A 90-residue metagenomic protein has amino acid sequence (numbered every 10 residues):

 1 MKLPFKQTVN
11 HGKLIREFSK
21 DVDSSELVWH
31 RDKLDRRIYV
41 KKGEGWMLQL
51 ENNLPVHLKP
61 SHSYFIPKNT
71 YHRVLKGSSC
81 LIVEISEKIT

Functional and structural regions predicted by a protein language model:
K2-F18, I82-T90: Double-stranded beta-helix
K13-K33, F65-K68: Conserved short histidine dyad/triad with adjacent acidic residue
V28, L34-D35, L75, E84: A structural signal for the main folded, soluble domain(s) of proteins
R31-M47: Short, conserved beta-strand element in jelly-roll/cupin
N52-N69: Short acidic-glycine-tyrosine-enriched beta hairpin
P67-T90: Ligand-binding loop in jelly-roll beta-barrel domains
